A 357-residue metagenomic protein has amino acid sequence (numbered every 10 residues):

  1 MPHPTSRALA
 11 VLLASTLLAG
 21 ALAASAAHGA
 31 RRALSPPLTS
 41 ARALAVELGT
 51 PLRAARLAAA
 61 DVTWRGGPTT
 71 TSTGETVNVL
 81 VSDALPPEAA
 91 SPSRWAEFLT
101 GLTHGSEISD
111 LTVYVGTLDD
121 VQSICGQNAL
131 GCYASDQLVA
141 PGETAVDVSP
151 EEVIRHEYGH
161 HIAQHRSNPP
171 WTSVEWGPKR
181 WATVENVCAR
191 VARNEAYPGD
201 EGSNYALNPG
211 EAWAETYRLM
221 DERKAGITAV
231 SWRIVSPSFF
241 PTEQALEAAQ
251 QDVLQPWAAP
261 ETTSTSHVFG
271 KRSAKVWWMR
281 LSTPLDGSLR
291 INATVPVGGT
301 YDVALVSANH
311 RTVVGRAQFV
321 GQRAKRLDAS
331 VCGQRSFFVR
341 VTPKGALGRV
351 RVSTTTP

Functional and structural regions predicted by a protein language model:
V11-A21: Bacterial N-terminal signal peptides
T73-Y133: Auxiliary, metal-adjacent structural segments of Zn-dependent hydrolase domains
Q137-R155, G202-Y205: Short pre-active-site segment immediately N-terminal to the catalytic Zn-binding motif
Y158-G177, W213, E222-G226: Catalytic Zn2+-binding segment of zinc metalloproteases
W181-T265: Metalloprotease/metallohydrolase-associated module, dominated by Zn2+-dependent proteases
Q255-S288, P296-G298, H310, R316-G321 (+1 more regions): Non-catalytic extracellular/lumenal accessory regions of secreted precursors
D286-S288, S330-L347: Noncatalytic modules at the cell exterior or secretory-pathway interfaces, chiefly beta-strand-rich lectin/adhesion
Y301, P343-P357: Edge beta-strands of jelly-roll/beta-sandwich modules across compartments, strongly enriched in secreted/luminal
